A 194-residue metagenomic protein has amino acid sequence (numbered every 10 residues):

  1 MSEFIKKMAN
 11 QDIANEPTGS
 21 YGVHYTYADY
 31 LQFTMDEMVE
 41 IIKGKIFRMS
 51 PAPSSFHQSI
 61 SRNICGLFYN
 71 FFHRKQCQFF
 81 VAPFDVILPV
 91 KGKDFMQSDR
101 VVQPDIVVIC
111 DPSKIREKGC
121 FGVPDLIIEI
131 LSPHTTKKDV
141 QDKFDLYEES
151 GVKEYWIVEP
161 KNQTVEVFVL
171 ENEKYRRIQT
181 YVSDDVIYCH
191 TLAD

Functional and structural regions predicted by a protein language model:
M1-D194: Gly/Pro/Ser/Thr-rich low-complexity, intrinsically disordered segments predominantly at protein N-termini
